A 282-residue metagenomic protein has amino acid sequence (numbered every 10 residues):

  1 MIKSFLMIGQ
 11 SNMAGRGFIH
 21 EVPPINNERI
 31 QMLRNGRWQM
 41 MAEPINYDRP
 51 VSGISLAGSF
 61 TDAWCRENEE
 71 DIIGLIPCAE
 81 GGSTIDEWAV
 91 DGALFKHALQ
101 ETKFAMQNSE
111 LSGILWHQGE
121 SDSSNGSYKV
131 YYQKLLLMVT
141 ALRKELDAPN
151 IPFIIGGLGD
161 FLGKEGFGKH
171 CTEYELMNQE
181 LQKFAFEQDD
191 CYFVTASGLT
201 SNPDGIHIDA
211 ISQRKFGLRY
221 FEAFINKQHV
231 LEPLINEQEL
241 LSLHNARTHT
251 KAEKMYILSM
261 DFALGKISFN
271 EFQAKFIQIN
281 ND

Functional and structural regions predicted by a protein language model:
M1-D282: Cell-envelope and extracellular/periplasmic
